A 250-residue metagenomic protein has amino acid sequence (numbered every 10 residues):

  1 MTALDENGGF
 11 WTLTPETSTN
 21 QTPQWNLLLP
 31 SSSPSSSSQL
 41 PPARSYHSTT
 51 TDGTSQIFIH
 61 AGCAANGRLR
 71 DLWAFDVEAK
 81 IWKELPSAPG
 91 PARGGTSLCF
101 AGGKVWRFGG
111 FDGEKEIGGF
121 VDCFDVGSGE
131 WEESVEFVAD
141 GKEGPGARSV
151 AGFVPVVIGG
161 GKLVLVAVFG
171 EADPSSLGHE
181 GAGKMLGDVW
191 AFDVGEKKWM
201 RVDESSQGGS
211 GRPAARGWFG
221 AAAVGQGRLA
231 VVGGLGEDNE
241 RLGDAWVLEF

Functional and structural regions predicted by a protein language model:
M1-F250: Kelch-like beta-propeller repeat domains
